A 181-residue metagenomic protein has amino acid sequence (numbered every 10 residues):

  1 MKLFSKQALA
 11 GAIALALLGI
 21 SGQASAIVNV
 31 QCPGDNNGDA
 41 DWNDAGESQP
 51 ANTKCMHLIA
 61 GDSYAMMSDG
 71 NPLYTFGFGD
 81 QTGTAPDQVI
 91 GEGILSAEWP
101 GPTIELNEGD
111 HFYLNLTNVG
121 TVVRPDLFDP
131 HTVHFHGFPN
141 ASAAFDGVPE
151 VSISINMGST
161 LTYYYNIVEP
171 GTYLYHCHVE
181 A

Functional and structural regions predicted by a protein language model:
K2-S25: Gram-negative bacterial Sec-dependent N-terminal signal peptides
L3, H131-H136, H176-E180: Histidine-centered active-site/metal-ligand motif
Q23-S154, T160: N-terminal, post-signal-peptide metal-ligating segments of extracellular/periplasmic oxidoreductases, dominated by
Y164-A181: Hydrophobic or amphipathic alpha-helical targeting/insertion segments
